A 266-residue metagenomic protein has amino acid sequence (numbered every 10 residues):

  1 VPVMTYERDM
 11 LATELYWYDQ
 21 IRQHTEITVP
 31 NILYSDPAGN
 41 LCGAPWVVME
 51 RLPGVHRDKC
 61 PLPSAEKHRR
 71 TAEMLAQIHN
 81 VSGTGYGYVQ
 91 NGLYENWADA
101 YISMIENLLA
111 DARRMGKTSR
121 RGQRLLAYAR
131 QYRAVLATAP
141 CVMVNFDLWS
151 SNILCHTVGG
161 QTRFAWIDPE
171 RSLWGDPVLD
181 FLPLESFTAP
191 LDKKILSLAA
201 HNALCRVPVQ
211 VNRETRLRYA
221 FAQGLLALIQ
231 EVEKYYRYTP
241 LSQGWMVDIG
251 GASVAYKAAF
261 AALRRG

Functional and structural regions predicted by a protein language model:
V1-D9, R237-D248: Short, flexible/disordered intra-domain loops and linkers
V1-I102, R114: ATP-binding pocket architecture of kinase catalytic cores
I32, R124-F181: Active-site acidic catalytic loop and adjacent metal/ATP-binding pocket of ATP-dependent phosphoryl transfer enzymes
G39-G43, H156-R163, L241: Short, solvent-exposed loop/turn segments that connect beta-strands within catalytic domains and beta-strand-rich
K59-P63, Y88-V142: ATP-dependent phospho-/nucleotidyl transfer catalytic cores
V178-Q210, Q223-S242, G251-A255: Active-site activation/catalytic loop segments of kinase-like enzymes and analogous catalytic loops in related
K257-G266: Regulatory N- and C-terminal appendages and interdomain linkers associated with kinase/kinase-like NTP transferase
